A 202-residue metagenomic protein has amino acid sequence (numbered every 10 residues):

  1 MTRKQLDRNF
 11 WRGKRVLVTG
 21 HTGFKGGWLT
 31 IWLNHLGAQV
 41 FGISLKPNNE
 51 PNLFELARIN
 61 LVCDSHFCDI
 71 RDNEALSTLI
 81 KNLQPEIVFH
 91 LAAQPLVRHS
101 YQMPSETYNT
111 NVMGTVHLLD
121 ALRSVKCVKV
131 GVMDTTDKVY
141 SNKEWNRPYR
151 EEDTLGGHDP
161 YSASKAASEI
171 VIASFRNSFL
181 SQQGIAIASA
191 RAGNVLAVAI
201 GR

Functional and structural regions predicted by a protein language model:
M1-V195: N-terminal Rossmann-like NAD(P)+-binding domain of SDR-like oxidoreductases, especially those catalyzing
V195-R202: Short, intrinsically disordered, charge-balanced linker/junction segments flanking boundaries in proteins
